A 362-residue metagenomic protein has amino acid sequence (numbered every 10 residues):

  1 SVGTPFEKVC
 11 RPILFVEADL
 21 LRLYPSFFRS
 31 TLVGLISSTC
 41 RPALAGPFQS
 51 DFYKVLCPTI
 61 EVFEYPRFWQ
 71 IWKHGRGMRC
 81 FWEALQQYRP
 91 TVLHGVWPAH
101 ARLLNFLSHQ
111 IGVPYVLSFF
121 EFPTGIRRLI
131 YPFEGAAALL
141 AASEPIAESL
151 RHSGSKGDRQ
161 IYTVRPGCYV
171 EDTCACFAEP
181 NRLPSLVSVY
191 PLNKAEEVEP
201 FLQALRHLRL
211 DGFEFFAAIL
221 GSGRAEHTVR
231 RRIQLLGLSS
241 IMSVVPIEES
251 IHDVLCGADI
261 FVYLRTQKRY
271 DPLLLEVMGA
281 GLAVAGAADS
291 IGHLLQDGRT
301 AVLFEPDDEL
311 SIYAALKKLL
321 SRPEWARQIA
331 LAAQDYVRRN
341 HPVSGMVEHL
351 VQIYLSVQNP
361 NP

Functional and structural regions predicted by a protein language model:
F6, A18-W72, G223-E226: N-terminal strand-loop element at the rim of the active site of nucleotide-sugar-dependent glycosyltransferases
L14-V16, A178-E196, L202-L205, Y263: Conserved donor-binding/catalytic core segment of Leloir-type glycosyltransferases
G95-A101, F119-F120: Short His-centered aromatic/hydrophobic patch
R230-I247: Nucleotide-activated donor-binding/catalytic signature segment of Leloir-type glycosyltransferases, i.e., the conserved
T266: Aromatic "clamp/platform" in nucleotide-sugar-dependent glycosyltransferases that forms part of the donor/acceptor
A283-A287: Short hydrophobic beta-strand element within catalytic cores of glycosyltransferases and related nucleotide-activated
D297-G298, V302-E309, K318-P323: Conserved acidic donor-binding segment of nucleotide-sugar-dependent glycosyltransferases
S311, K318, W325-R339, M346-Q352: A short, well-ordered alpha-helix in the C-terminal region of glycosyltransferases
